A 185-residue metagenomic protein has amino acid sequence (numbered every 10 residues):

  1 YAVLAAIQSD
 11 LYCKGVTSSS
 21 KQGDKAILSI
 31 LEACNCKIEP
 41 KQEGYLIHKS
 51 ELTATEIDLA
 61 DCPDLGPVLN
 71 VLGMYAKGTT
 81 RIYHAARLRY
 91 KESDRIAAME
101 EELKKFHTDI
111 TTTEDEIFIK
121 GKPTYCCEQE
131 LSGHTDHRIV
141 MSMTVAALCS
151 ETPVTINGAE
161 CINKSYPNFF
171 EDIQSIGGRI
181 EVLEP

Functional and structural regions predicted by a protein language model:
Y1-P185: Short, structured segments at the rim of ligand-binding sites
